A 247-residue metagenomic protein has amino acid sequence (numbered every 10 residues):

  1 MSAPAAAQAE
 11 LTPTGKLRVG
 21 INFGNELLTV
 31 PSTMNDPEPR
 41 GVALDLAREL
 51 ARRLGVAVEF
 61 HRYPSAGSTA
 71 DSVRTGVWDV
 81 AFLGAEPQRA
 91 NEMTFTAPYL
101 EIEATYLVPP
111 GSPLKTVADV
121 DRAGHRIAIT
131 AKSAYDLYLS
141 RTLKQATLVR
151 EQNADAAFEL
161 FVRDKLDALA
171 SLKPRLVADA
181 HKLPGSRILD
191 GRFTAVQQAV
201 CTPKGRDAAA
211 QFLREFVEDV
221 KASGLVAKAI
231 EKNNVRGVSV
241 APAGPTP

Functional and structural regions predicted by a protein language model:
S2-A5, A9, A134-E151, R187-L189 (+1 more regions): Ligand-binding clefts/hinges and TM-proximal coupling segments of bilobed small-molecule sensing domains
A3-G84, R89-N91, S223, K232-N233: Extracytoplasmic small-molecule ligand-binding "clamshell" domains of the periplasmic binding protein/Venus flytrap
L17-F23, R40, A118-S133, T147-L148: Short loop->beta-strand "edge-of-pocket" segments that line small-molecule binding or catalytic clefts across diverse
F23, L100-G111, K173-E218, R236-P247: Periplasmic-binding protein-like
T29-D36, A47-A57, T96-A97, D121-A123 (+4 more regions): Ligand-binding cleft/hinge of the Venus flytrap
L44, E59-D71, L114-K115, V149-L160 (+1 more regions): Short helix-initiation/N-cap motifs at beta->coil->alpha
G67, G84-E92, Y138-R141, V162-T194: A ligand-binding cleft/hinge motif common to bilobed small-molecule-binding domains
Y99, V108-R126: Flexible hinge/capping segments at coil-to-helix
